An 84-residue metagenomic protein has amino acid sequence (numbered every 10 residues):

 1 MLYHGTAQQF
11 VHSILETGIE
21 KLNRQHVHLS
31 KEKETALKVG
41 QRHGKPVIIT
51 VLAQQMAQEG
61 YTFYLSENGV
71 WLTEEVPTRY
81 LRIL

Functional and structural regions predicted by a protein language model:
M1-G5: Short hydrophobic beta-strand segments
A7-L84: ADP-ribosyltransferase catalytic core
